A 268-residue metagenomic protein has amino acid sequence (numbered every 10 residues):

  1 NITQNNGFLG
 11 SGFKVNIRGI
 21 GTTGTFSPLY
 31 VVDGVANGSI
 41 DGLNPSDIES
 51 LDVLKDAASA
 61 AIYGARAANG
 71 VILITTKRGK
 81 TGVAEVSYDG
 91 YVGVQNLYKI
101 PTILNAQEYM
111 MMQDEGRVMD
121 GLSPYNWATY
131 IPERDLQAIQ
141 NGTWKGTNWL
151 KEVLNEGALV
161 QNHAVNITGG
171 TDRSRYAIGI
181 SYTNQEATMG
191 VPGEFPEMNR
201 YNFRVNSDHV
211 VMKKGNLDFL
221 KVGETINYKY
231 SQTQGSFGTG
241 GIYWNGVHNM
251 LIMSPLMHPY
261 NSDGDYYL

Functional and structural regions predicted by a protein language model:
N1-K14, I20-L29, N37-I40, A58-R175 (+1 more regions): Membrane-proximal, glycine/serine-rich, low-complexity loop/turn segments characteristic of large bacterial
P45: Entry/capping segment at the start of metal-dependent catalytic domains with acidic active-site entry clusters
K55: Flexible N-lobe loop architecture of eukaryotic-like protein kinase catalytic domains
